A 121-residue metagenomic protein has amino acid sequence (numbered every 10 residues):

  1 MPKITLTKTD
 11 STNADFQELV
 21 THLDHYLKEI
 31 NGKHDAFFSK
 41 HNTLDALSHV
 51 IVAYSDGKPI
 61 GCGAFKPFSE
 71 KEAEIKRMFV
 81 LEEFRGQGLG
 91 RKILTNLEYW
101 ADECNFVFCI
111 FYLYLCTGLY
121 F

Functional and structural regions predicted by a protein language model:
P2-E72, K76, L81, L94 (+2 more regions): Acetyl-CoA-dependent GNAT
N13-A14, Q87, G118-Y120: Loop/helix-junction capping segments adjacent to catalytic residues or to phosphate/diphosphate-binding pockets
S69, F84, L115: Flexible, active-site-proximal loop/turn residues at the rims of small-molecule/cofactor binding pockets and catalytic
I75, F108-L113: Conserved hydrophobic beta-strand within the GNAT/NAT acetyltransferase core sheet that lines the active-site cleft
F84, G88-N96: Conserved acetyl-CoA pyrophosphate-binding loop and the N-cap/start of the following alpha-helix in GNAT-like
Q87, E103-V107: Short coil/turn segments at alpha/beta junctions that flank glycine-rich nucleotide-binding fingerprints
F111-F121: Conserved beta-strand-loop-alpha-helix junction that forms the acyl-donor binding cleft
